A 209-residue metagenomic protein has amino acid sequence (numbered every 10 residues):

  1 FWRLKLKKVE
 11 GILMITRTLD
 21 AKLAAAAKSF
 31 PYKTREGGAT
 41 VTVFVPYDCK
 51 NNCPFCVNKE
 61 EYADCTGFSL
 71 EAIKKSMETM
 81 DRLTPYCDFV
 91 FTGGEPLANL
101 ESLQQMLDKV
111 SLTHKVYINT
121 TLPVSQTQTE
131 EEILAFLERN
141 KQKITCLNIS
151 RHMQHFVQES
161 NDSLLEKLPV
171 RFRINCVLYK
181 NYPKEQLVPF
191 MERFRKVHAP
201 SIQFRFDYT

Functional and structural regions predicted by a protein language model:
K5-K8: Polybasic, lysine-rich low-complexity intrinsically disordered segments
E10-K75: Canonical Radical SAM [4Fe-4S] cluster-binding loop centered on the CxxxCxxC motif and its immediate flanking residues
T40, V57-E71, T84-N99, T113-T129 (+3 more regions): Core AdoMet radical
D81, A135-Q142, D162-P169, F194: Acidic (Asp/Glu)-rich catalytic clusters
S102-V110: N-terminal active-site wall of soluble small-molecule enzyme domains
Q128-L137, K184-E192: Short, acidic/polar
L165-R195, Q203-Y208: Conserved strand-turn element in the central/C-terminal portion of the radical SAM core barrel that lines
